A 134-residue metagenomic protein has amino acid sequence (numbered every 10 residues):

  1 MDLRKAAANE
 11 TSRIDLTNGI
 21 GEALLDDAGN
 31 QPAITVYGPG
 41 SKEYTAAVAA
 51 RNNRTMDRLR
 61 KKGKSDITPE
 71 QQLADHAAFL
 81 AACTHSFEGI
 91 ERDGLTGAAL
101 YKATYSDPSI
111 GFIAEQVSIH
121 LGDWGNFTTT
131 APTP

Functional and structural regions predicted by a protein language model:
M1-R13: Short, intrinsically disordered N-terminal pre-domain segments
R4, L24-D26, A74: Generic marker of residues within folded, mature protein domains
A6, G19, D27-A28: Low-complexity, intrinsically disordered/propeptide-like segments
S12-A23, I34-V36: Generic detection of short hydrophobic beta-strand segments and adjacent strand-loop junctions
A28-P134: Short, surface-exposed, charged amphipathic helix/loop patches that serve as local interaction elements
